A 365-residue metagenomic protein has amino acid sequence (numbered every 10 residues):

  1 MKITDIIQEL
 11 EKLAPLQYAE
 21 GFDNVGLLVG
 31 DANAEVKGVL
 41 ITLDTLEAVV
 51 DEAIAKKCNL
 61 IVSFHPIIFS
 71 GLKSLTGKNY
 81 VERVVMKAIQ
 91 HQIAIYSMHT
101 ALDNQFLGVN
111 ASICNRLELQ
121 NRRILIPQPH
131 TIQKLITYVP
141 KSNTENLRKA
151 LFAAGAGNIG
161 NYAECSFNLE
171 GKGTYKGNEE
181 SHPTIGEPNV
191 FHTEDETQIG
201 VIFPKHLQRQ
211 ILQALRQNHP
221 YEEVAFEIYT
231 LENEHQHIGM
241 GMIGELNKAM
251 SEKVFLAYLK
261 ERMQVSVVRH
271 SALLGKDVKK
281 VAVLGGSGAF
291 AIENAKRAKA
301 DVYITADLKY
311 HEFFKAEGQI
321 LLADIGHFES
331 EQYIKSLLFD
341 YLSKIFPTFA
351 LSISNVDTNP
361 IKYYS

Functional and structural regions predicted by a protein language model:
M1-S365: Hydrophobic structural segments
